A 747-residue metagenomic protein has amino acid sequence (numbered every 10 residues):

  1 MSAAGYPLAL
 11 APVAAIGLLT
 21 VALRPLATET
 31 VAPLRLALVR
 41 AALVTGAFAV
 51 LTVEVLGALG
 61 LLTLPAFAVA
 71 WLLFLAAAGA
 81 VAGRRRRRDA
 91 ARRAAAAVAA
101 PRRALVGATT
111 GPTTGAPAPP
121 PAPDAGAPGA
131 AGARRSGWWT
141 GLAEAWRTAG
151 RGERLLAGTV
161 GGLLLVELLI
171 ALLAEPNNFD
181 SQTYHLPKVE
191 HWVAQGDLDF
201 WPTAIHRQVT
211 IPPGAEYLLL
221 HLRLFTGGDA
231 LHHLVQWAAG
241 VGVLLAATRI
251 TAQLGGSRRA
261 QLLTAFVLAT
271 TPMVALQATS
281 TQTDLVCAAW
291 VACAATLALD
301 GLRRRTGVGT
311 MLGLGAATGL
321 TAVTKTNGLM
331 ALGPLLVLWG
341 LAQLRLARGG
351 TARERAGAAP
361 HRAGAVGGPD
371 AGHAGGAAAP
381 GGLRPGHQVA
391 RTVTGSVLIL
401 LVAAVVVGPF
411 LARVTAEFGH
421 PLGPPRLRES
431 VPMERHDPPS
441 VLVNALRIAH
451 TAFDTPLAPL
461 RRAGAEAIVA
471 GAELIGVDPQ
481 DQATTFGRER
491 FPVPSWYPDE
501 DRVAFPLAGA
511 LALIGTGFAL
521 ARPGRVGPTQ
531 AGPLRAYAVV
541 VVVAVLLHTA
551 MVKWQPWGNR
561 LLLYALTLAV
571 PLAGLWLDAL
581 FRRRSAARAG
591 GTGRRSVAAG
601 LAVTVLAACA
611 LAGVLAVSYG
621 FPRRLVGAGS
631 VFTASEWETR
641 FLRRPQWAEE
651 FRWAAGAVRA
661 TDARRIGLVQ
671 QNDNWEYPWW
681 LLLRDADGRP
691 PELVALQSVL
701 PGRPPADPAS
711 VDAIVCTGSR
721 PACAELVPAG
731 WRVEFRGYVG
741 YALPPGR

Functional and structural regions predicted by a protein language model:
M1-G111, A133, G137-A145, S495-A510 (+1 more regions): Membrane-embedded, hydrophobic transmembrane alpha-helices
M1-P12, G228-A238, L276-Q277, P456-A538: Membrane-interface anchor segments at the N-terminal boundary of transmembrane helices in multi-pass membrane enzymes
R40, A230-L231, A247-T270, R303 (+5 more regions): Transmembrane-helix signature of polytopic, membrane-embedded enzymes that assemble or transfer cell-envelope glycans
A42-G46, T159-L165, L262-L268, A316 (+3 more regions): Transmembrane alpha-helix segments characteristic of polytopic inner-membrane glycan-assembly/cell-envelope
R154-V160, G313-T318, L332, L336-W339 (+10 more regions): Signature aromatic-anchored transmembrane alpha helix within multi-pass, membrane-resident enzymes that catalyze glycan
A174, L341, R345, T394-P492: Membrane-lumen/periplasm interface segments of specific transmembrane helices in polyprenyl phosphate-linked
P176-D180, H185-P187, V605-A657, N672-W675: Membrane-proximal, lumen/periplasm-facing interface regions of secretory-pathway glyco- and lipid-modifying enzymes
H185, E190, D284-C287, T321 (+6 more regions): Hydrophobic/aromatic-rich transmembrane helices and adjacent perimembrane loops
